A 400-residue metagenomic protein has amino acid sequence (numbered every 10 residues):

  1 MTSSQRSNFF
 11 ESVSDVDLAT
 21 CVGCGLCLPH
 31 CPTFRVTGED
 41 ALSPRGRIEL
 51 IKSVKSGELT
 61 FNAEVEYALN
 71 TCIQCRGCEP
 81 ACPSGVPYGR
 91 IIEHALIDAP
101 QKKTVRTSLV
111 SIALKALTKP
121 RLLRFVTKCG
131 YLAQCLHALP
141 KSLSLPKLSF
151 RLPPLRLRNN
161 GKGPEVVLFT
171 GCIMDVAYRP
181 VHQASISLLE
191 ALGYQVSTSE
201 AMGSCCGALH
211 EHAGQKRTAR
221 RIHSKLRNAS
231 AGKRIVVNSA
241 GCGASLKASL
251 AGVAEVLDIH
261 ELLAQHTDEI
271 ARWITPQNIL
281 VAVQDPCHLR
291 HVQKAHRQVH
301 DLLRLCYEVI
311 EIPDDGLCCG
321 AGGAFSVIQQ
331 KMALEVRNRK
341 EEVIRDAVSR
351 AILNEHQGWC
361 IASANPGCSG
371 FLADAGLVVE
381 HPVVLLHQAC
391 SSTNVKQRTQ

Functional and structural regions predicted by a protein language model:
M1-F10, F34-E64, G85-I112, E380-L386: Non-heme iron-sulfur electron-transfer modules
M1-L18, V22-G25: N-terminal glycine-rich, Lys/His-bearing helix-loop that initiates the first secondary-structure elements of many
E11, Y88-Q400: Iron-sulfur cluster-binding electron-transfer modules in prokaryotic oxidoreductases
S12-S14, T20-C21, A63-V65, T71 (+2 more regions): Short, flexible, mixed-charge glycine/proline-rich loop motifs that serve as phosphate/nucleic-acid-contacting
A19, G38-L42, H210-R217: Alpha-helix capping and helix-loop boundary segments enriched in small/acidic/polar residues
A19-G25, P29, N70-P80, P164 (+4 more regions): Cys/His-enriched microdomains
V22, L26-S53, E66, T71 (+4 more regions): Iron-sulfur cluster-binding cysteine motifs and their immediate structural context in ferredoxin-like electron-transfer
K52-Y67, R151-E165: Active-site-flanking structural segment that lines cofactor/substrate pockets
